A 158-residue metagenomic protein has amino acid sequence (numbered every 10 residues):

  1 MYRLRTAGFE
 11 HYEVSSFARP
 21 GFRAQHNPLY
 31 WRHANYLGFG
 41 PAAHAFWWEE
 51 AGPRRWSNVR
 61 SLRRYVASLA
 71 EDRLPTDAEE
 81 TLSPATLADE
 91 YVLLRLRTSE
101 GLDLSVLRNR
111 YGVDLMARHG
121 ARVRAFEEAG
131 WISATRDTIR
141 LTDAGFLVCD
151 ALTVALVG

Functional and structural regions predicted by a protein language model:
M1-V113: C-terminal scaffold of the Radical SAM
G21-F22, A125-F126, D143-A144: Short secondary-structure boundary/hinge segments and terminal tails
R23-N27, A129-G130, L147: Short secondary-structure transition/capping segments
G112-E128: Short amphipathic alpha-helical interaction segments
E127-D137: A short, conserved structural fragment
T138-T142: Minor-groove-contacting beta-hairpin "wing" of winged helix-turn-helix DNA-binding domains
A144-G158: Short, amphipathic alpha-helical interaction segments positioned at domain boundaries
